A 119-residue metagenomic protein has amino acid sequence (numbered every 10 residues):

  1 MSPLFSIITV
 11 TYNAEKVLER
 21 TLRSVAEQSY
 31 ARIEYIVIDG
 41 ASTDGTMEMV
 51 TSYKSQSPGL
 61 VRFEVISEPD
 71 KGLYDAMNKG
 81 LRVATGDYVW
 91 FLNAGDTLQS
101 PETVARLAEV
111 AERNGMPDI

Functional and structural regions predicted by a protein language model:
M1-I119: Nucleotide-sugar donor-binding/catalytic module of glycosyltransferases that assemble extracellular/cell-envelope
